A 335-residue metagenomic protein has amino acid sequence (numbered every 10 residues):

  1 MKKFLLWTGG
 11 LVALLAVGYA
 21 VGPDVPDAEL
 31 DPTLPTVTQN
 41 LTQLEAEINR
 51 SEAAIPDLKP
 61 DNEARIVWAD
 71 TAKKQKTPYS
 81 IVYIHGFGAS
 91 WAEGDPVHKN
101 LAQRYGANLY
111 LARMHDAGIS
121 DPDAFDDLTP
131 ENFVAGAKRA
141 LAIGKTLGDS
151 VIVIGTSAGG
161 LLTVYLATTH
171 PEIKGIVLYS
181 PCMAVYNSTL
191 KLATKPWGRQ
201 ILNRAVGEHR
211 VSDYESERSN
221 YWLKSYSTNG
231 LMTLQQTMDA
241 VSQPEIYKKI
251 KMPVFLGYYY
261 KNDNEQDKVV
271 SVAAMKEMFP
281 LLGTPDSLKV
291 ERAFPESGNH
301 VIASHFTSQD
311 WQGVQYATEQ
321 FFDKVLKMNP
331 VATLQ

Functional and structural regions predicted by a protein language model:
F4-A20: Hydrophobic membrane-insertion alpha-helices, especially the h-region of bacterial N-terminal signal peptides
P32-E63, P181-I246, V290-F294, I302-V314: The alpha/beta-hydrolase serine catalytic core
K59-M114: Short, surface-exposed "cap/lid" segments of acyl-processing enzymes
W68-Q75, W222-G298, Q312-D323, N329: Serine-hydrolase catalytic core
R113-G118, C182: Short beta-to-alpha linker loops that shape the active-site pocket of alpha/beta-hydrolase fold enzymes
I119-L147: Catalytic nucleophile-loop/oxyanion-hole region of alpha/beta-hydrolase and closely related hydrolase-like folds
I154-T163: Gly/Ala-rich beta-loop-alpha elbow adjacent to hydrolase catalytic centers
